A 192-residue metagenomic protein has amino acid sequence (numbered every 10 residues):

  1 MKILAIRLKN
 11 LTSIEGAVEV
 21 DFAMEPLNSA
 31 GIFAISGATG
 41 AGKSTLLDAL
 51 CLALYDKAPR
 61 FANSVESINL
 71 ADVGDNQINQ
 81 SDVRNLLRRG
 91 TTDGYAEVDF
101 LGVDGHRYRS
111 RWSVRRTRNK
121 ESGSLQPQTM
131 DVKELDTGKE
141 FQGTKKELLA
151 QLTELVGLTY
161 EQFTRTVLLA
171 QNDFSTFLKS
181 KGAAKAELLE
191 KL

Functional and structural regions predicted by a protein language model:
M1-Q151, Y160-T164: Extreme N-terminal "head/tail" segments of very large remodeling/mechanoenzyme assemblies
S113, A183-A184: "Short basic amphipathic alpha-helical interaction patches in structured regions
L155: ATP-hydrolysis module of ASCE/P-loop NTPase motor domains, specifically the Walker B Asp-Glu catalytic pair
F177-G182: Cytochrome P450
K185-L192: Short, charge-rich amphipathic alpha-helices with coiled-coil/heptad character
